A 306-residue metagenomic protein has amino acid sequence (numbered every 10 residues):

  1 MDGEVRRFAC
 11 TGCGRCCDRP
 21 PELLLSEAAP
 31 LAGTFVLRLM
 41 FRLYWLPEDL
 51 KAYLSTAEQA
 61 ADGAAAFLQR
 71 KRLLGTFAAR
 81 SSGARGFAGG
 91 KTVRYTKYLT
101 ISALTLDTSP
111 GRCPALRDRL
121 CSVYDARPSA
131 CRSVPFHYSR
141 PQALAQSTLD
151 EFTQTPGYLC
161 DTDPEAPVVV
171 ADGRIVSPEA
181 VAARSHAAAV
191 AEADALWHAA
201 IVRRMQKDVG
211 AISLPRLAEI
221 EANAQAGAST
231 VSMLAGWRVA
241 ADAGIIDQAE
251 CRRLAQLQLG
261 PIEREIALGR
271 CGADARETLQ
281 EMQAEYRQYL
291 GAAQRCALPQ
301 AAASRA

Functional and structural regions predicted by a protein language model:
M1-A306: Short loop/turn segments that flank or connect secondary-structure elements
